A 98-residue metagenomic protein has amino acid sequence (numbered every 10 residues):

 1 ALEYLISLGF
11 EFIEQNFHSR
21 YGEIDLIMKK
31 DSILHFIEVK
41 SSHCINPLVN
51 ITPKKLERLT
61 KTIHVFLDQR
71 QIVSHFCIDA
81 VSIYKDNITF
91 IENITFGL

Functional and structural regions predicted by a protein language model:
A1-Q15: Acidic-basic catalytic patches of nuclease active cores, encompassing PD-(D/E)XK and other metal-cofactor nuclease
L8-G9, R20-I24, S74-F76: Short beta-strand or tight-loop elements that sit immediately N-terminal to catalytic metal-binding acidic residues
F12-E14, F36, I78: Hydrophobic residues on conserved beta-strands that form the core of alpha/beta folds
N16, K40, D79-V81: Solvent-exposed beta-strand sheet faces enriched in polar/charged residues
S19-Y21, K30-S32, Y84: A generic beta-sheet turn/junction motif
I24-P47, L59: Conserved catalytic cores of phosphodiester-cleaving nucleases, focusing on short active-site segments
S42-D68: Mg2+/Mn2+-dependent nuclease catalytic core
Q71-L98: Domain-level recognition of nuclease-like catalytic cores that cleave nucleotide substrates
